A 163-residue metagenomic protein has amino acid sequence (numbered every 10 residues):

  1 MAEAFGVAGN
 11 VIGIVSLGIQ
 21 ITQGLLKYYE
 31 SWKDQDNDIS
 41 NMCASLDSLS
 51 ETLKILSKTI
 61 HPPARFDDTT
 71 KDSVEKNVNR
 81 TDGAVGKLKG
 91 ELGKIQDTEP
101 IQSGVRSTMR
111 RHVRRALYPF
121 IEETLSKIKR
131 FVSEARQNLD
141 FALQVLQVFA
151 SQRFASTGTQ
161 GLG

Functional and structural regions predicted by a protein language model:
M1-S73, L88-I95, R106, V113 (+3 more regions): N-terminal amphipathic alpha-helical segments
V78, E122, V132-S133: Amphipathic alpha-helical bundle/coiled-coil segments
E99-T108: Short, well-ordered alpha-helical segments that carry or flank key catalytic/ligand-binding motifs at enzyme/regulatory
V113-K127: Individual transmembrane alpha-helices with interfacial aromatic-anchor signatures
S126-Q144: A hydrophobic membrane-anchoring alpha-helix module
